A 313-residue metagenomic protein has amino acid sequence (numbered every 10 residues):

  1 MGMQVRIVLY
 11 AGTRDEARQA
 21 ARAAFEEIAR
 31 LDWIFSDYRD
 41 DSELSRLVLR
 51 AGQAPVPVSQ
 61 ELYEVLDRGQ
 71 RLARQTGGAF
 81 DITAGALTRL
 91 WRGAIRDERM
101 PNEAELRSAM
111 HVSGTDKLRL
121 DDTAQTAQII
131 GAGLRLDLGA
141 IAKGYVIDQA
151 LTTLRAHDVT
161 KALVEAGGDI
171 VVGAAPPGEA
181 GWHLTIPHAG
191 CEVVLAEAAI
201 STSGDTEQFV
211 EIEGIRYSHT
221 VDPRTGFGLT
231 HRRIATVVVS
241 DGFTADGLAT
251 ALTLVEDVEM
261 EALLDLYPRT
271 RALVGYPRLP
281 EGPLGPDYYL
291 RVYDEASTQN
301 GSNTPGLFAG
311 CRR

Functional and structural regions predicted by a protein language model:
M1-R313: Mature catalytic core of soluble alpha/beta enzymes
